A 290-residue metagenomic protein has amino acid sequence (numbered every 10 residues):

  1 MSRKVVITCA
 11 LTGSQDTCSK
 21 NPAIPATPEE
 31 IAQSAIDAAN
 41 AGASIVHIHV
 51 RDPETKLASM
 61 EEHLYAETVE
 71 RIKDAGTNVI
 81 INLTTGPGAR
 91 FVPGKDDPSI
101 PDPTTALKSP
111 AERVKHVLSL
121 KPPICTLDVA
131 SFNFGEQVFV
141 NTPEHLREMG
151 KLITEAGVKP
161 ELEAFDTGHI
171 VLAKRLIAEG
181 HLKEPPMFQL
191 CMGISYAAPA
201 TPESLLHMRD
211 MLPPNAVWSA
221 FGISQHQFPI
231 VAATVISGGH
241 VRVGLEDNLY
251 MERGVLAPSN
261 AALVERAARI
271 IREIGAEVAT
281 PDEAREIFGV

Functional and structural regions predicted by a protein language model:
M1-A23, P87-D96, T126-N133: N-terminal small/glycine-rich loop or linker at the start of catalytic domains across soluble metabolic enzymes
C9, K56-T85, E148-E155, H207-N215 (+1 more regions): Alpha-helix-loop-beta-strand connector modules within alpha/beta enzyme cores
C9, P28-Q33, A43-T55, I80-T85: Histidine-centered catalytic micro-motifs
S19, S44-T68, F134, C191-M192 (+1 more regions): Glycine-rich, proline-tolerant flexible connector loops at the mouths of alpha/beta enzymes
I31, A38, H49, C125 (+4 more regions): Conserved, mostly hydrophobic/aromatic
I45, I80-N82, E163, I274-E283: Flexible, glycine/charged-enriched surface loops at secondary-structure junctions
Y65-F139: Active-site beta->alpha loop and helix N-cap motifs at the rims of alpha/beta catalytic domains
P123-E246, A257-P258, A262: Catalytic alpha/beta core domains of metabolic enzymes, predominantly
